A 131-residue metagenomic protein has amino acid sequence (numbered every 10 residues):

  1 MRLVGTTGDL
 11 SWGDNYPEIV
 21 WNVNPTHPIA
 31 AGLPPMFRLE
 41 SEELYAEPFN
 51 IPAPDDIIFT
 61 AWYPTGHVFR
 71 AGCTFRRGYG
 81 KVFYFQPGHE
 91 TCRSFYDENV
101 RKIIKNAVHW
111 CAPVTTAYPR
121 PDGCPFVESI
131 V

Functional and structural regions predicted by a protein language model:
R2-Y79: Catalytic beta-strand/loop cores that center a nucleophilic Ser/Cys/Thr and support acyl-enzyme chemistry
P64-R70, R76-V131: Extracellular ligand-binding/catalytic regions of CAZymes and related secreted enzymes and adhesion modules
